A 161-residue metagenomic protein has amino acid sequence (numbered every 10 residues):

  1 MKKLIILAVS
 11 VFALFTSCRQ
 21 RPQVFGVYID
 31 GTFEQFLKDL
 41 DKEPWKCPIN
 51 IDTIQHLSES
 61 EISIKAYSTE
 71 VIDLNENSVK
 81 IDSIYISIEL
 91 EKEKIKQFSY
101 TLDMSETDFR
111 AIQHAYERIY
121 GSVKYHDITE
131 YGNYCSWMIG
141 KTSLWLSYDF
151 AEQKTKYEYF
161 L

Functional and structural regions predicted by a protein language model:
L4-F15: Sec-dependent N-terminal signal peptides
R19-S63, Y67-S68, K92-L161: Non-cytosolic coordination micro-motifs
S78-S83: Amphipathic hydrophobic-ligand
I84-I88: Hydrophobic/aromatic beta-strand elements that line small-molecule binding cavities or substrate pockets in beta-rich
